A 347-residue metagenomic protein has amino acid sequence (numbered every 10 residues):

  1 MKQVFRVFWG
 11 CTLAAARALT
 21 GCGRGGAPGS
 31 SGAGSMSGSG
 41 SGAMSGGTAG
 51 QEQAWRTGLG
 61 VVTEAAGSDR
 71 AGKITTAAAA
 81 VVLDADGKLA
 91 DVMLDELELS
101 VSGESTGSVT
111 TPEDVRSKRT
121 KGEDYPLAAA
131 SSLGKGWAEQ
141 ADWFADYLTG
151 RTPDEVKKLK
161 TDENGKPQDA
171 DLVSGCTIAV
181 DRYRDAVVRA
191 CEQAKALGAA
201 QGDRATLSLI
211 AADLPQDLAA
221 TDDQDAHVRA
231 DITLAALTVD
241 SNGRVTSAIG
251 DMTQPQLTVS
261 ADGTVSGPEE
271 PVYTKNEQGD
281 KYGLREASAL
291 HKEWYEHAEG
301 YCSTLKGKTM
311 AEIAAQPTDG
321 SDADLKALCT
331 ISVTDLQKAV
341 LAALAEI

Functional and structural regions predicted by a protein language model:
Q3-G26: Sec-dependent N-terminal signal peptides of Gram-positive bacterial secreted proteins and lipoproteins
C22-M36: Bacterial lipoprotein signal-peptidase II cleavage site
G47: Accessory carbohydrate-recognition regions in carbohydrate-active enzymes
G50-I347: Active-site- and interface-proximal helix/loop "cap" or "latch" segments in soluble metabolic and energy-transducing
